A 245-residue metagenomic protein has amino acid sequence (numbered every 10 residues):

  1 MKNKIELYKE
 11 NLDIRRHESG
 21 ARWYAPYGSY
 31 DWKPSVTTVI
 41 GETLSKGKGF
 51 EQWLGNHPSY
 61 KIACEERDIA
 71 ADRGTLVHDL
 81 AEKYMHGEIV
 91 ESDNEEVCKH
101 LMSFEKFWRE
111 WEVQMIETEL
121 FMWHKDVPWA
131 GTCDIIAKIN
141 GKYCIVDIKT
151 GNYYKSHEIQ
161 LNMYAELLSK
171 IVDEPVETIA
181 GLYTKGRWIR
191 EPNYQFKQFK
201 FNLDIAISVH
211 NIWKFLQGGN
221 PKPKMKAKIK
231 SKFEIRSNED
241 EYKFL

Functional and structural regions predicted by a protein language model:
M1-A130: Metal-dependent nuclease catalytic cores that hydrolyze phosphodiester bonds in DNA/RNA, characterized by
E6, A21-G28, G141, G181 (+2 more regions): Intrinsically disordered, low-complexity segments enriched in small/polar residues
N94-E96, L120-M225, I229-R236: Nucleic-acid nuclease catalytic cores
S237-L245: Long, low-complexity, intrinsically disordered segments
